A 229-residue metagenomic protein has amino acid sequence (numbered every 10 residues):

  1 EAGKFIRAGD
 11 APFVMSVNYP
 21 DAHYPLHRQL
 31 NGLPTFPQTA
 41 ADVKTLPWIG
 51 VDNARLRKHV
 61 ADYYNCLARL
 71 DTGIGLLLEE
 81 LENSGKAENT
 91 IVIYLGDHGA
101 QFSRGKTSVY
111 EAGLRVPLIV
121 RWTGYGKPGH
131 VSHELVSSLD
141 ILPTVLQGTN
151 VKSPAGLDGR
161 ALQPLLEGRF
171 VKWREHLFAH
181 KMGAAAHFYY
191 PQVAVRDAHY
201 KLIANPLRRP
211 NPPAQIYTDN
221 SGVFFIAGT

Functional and structural regions predicted by a protein language model:
G3-L142, Q147-L157, A204, R209-T229: Active-site-proximal cap/lid insertion segments
F5, Y190-R196, I203: Short, surface-exposed beta-strand/loop micro-motifs that present aromatic residues
T90, L114-V116, R174, P191 (+1 more regions): Change "...and in nucleic-acid phosphodiester-cleaving endonucleases..." to "...and in nucleic-acid processing enzymes
S108-E111, M182-A185, Q192-V193: Short Gly/Pro-enriched turn/cap motifs at secondary-structure boundaries
W122, G168, V195-A198: Active-site beta-strand termini and strand-to-loop segments that position acidic
S138, D158-R160, K181, F188: Conserved glycosyltransferase catalytic-site signature
E175-A179: WW-domain-binding short linear motifs
